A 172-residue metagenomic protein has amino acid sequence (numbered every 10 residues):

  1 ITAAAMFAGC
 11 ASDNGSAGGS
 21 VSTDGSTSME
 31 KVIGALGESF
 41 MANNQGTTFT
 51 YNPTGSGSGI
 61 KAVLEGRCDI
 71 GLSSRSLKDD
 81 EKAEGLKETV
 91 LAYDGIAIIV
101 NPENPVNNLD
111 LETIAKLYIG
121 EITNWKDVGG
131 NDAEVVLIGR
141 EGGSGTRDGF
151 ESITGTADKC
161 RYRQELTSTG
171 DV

Functional and structural regions predicted by a protein language model:
A5-G9: C-terminal motif of bacterial Sec signal peptides marking the signal peptidase cleavage site
C10-V172: Exported/periplasmic ABC-transporter solute-binding proteins
